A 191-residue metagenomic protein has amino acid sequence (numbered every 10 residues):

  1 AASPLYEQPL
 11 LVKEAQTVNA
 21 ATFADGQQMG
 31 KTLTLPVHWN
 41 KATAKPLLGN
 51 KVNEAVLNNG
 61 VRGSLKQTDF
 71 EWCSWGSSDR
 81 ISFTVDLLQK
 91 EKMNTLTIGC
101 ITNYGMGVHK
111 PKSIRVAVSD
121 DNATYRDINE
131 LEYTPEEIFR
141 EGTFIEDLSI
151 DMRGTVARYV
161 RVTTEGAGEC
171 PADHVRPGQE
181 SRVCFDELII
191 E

Functional and structural regions predicted by a protein language model:
A1-S82: Short, compositionally stereotyped local motifs that mark structural "simplifiers"
N50-E54, L131-E132, P177-Q179: Short intrinsically disordered coil segments
V56-N59, T95, I138, I150: Compositionally biased, low-complexity repeat tracts
K66-N129, F144-E191: Aromatic, loop-rich ligand-recognition surfaces of beta-strand-rich domains
D127-I138: Solvent-exposed serine/threonine-rich low-complexity stretches and specific carbohydrate-binding patches
F139-T143: Short glycine-/Asp-/Thr-/Trp-enriched loop segments that recur within the blades of beta-propeller repeat domains
